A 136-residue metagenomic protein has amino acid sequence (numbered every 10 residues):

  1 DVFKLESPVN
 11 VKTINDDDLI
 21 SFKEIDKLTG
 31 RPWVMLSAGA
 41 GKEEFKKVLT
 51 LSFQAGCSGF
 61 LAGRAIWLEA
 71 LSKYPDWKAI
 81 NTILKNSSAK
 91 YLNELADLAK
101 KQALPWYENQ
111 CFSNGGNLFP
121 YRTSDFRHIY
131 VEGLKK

Functional and structural regions predicted by a protein language model:
V2-S7: Positively charged, amphipathic and often flexible ligand-engagement surfaces
P8-C111, G133-K135: Catalytic-face loop-and-helix region of soluble metabolic enzyme cores
N109-K136: Charge-patterned, long linear interaction tracts outside catalytic cores
